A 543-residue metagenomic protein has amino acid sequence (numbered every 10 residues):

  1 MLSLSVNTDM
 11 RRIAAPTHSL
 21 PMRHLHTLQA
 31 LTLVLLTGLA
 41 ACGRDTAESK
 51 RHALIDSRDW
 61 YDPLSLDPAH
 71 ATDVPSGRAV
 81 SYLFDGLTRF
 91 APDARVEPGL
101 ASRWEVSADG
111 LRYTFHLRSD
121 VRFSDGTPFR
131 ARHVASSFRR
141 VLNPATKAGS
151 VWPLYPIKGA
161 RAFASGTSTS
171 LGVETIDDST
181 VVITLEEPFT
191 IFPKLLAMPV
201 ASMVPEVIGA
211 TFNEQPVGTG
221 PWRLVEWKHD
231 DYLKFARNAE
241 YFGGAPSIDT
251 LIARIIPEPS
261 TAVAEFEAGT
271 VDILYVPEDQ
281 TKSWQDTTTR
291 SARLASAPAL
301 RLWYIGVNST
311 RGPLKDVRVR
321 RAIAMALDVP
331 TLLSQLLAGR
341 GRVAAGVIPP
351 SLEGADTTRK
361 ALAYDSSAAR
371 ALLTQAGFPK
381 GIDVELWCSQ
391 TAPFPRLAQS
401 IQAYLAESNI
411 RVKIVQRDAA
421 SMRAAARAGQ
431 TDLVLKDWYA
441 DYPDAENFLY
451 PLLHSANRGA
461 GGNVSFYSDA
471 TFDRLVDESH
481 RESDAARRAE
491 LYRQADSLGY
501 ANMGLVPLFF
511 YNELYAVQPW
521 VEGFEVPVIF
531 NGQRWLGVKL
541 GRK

Functional and structural regions predicted by a protein language model:
G43, V173, E407, R411-M422 (+4 more regions): Extracytoplasmic/peripheral linker and loop segments enriched in polar/acidic and small residues with frequent Thr/Pro
G43-L54, E97, F123-E187, E206-V225 (+2 more regions): Surface-exposed, Gly/Pro/Thr- and Asp/Glu-enriched linker/hinge segments that connect structured elements
A47, E353, T374-D441, E513: Ligand/substrate-recognition segments at binding pockets and active sites
R58-A108, R139, Q215-T219: N-terminal lobe/hinge region of extracytoplasmic solute-binding protein
I157, T167-E174, L185-P246, T250 (+3 more regions): Gly/Pro-rich hinge or "lid" segments in bacterial periplasmic/extracellular proteins
A210, N238-W284, Q402, R411: Ligand-site clamp/hinge motif
R237, K315-A403, E407, S468 (+2 more regions): Append "and occasionally in soluble cytosolic enzymes with long acidic Gly/Pro-rich linkers
Y515-K543: Long beta-strand-rich cores associated with HINT superfamily self-processing modules
